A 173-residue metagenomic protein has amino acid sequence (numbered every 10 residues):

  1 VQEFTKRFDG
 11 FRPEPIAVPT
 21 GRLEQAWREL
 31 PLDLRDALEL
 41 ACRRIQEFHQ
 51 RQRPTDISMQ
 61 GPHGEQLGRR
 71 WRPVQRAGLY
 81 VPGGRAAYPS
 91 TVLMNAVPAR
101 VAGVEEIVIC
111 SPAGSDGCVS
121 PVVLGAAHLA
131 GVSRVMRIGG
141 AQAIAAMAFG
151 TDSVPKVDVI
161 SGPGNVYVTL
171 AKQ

Functional and structural regions predicted by a protein language model:
V1, W27, P31-I45, R70 (+8 more regions): Generic structural signal for well-ordered, non-membrane alpha-helical segments in soluble metabolic enzymes
V1-Q75: N-terminal Rossmann-like NAD(P)+-binding subdomain of aldehyde/semialdehyde dehydrogenases
K6, R100, H128: Short polybasic/polar patches that bind polyanions
R28, P82, I109-P112, V132 (+1 more regions): A broad detector of the eukaryotic-type serine/threonine protein kinase catalytic domain
E47, S120-G131, M147-A148: N-terminal small/polar loop signature for handling phosphorylated ligands or for N-terminal nucleophile
P54-T55, R72-R76, P89, A102-I107 (+3 more regions): Short coil/turn connectors at secondary-structure junctions
M59-G125: Conserved small-residue-rich beta-alpha loop and adjacent elements that most often cradle the phosphate/pyrophosphate
G131-Q173: Conserved NAD(P)+-binding/catalytic subdomain of aldehyde/semialdehyde dehydrogenases
